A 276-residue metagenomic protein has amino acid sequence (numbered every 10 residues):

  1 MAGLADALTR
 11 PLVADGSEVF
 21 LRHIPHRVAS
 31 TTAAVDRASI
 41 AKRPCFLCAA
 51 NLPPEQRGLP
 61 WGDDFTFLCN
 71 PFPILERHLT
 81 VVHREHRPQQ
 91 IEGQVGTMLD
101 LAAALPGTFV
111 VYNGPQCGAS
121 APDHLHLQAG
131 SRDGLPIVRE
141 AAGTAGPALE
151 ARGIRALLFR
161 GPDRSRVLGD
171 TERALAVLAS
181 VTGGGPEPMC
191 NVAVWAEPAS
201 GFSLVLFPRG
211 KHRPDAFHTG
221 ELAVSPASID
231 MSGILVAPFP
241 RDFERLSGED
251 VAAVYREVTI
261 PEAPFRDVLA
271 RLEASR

Functional and structural regions predicted by a protein language model:
M1-G93, Y112-S120, R132-F159, V167 (+1 more regions): Active-site microenvironments that recognize anionic phosphate/pyrophosphate groups
Q94-L105: A short, contiguous, amphipathic alpha-helix enriched in charged residues
A103-P115: Short HxH-centered metal-ligating active-site micro-motif
D123: Histidine-centered nuclease catalytic patch
